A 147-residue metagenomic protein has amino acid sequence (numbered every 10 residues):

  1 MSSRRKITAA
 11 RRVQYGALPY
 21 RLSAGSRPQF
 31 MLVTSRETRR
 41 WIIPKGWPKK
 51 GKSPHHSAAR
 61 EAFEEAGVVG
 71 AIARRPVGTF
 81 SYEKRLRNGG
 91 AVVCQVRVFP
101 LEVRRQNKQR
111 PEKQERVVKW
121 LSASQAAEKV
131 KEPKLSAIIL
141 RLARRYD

Functional and structural regions predicted by a protein language model:
M1-R4, T8-R11, S53, F63 (+1 more regions): Ribonuclease/tRNase effector modules and their secretory precursors
S2-F30: Conserved N-terminal beta-strand and adjoining loop/helix that marks the start of the Nudix/MutT-like hydrolase domain
V13-Y15, P28, C94-R97, R116: Change "...and in nucleic-acid phosphodiester-cleaving endonucleases..." to "...and in nucleic-acid processing enzymes
P19-R21, T34-S35, E102-V103: Residue-level signal for short segments within beta-strands and strand-turn junctions of well-structured beta-sheet
G25-V69: Conserved Nudix-box catalytic region and its N-terminal flanking loop in Nudix hydrolases and closely related
R39-R40, R105-D147: Nudix hydrolase/Nudix homology domain
V68-T79: A short coil-to-beta-strand element that immediately follows conserved catalytic motifs
T79-K108, K119: Active-site-adjacent beta-strand/loop module that shapes the phosphate/pyrophosphate-binding cleft
